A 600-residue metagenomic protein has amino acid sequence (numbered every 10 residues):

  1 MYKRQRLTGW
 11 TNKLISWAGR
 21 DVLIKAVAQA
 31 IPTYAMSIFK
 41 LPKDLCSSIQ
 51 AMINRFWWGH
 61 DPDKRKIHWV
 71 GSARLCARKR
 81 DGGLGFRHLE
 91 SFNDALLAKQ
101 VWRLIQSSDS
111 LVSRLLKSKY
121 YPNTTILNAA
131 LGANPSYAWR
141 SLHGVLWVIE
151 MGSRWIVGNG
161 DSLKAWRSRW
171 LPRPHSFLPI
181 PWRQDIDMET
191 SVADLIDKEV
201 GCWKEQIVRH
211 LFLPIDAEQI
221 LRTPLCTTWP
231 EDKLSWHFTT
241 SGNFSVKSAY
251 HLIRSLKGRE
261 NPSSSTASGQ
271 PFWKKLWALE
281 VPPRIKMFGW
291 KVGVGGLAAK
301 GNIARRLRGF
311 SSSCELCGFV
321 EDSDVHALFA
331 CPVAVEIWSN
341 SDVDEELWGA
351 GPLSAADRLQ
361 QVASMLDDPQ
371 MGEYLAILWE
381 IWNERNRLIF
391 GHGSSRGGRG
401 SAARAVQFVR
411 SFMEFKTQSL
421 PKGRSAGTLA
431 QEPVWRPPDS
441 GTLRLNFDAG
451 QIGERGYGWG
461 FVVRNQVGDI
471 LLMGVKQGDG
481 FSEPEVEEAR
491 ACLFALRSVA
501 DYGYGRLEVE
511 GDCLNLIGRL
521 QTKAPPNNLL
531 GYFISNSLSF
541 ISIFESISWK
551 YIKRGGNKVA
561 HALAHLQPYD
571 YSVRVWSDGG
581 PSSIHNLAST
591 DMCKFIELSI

Functional and structural regions predicted by a protein language model:
M1-I600: A helix-boundary/hinge signal
